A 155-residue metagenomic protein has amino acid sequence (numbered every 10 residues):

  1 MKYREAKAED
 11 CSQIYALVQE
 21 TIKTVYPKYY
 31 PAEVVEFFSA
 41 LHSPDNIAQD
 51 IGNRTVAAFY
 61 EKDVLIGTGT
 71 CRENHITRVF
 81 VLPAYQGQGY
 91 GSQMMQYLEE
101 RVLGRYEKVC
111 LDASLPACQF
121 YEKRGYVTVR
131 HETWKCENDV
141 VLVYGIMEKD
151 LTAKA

Functional and structural regions predicted by a protein language model:
K2-A16: A short beta-loop-alpha structural element at the N-terminal edge of CoA-dependent acyl/N-acetyltransferase catalytic
Q19-D45: Conserved GNAT-fold acetyl-CoA-binding loop/helix
N53-G67: Conserved beta-hairpin
I76-Q86: A short, internal acetyl-CoA/4′-phosphopantetheine-binding micro-motif in the GNAT/acyltransferase core
Y85, G89-Y97, Y126: Conserved acetyl-CoA pyrophosphate-binding loop and the N-cap/start of the following alpha-helix in GNAT-like
Q93-V109, Q119: Conserved acyl-CoA
E107, L111-Q119, W134-A155: C-terminal "cap" of GNAT-fold acetyltransferases
E122-E132: Conserved acetyl-CoA-binding loop of GNAT-fold acetyltransferases
